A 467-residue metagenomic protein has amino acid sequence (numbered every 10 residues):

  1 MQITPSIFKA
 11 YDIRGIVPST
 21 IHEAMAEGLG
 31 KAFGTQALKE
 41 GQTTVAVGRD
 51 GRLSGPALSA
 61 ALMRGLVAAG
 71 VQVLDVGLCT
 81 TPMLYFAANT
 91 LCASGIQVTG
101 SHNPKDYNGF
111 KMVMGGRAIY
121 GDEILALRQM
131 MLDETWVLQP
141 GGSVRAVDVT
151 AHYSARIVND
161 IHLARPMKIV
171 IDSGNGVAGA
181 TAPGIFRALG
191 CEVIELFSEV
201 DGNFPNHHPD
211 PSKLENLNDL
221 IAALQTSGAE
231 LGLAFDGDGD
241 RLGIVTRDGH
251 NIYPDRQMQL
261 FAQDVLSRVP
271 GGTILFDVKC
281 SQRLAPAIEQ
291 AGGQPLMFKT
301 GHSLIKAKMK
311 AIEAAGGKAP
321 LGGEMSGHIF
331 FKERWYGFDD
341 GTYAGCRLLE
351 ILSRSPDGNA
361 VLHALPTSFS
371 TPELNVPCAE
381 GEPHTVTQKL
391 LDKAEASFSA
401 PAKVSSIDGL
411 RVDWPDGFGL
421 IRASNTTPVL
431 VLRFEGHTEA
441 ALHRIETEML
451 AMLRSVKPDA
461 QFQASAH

Functional and structural regions predicted by a protein language model:
M1-R64, A68-A69, S143-I169: An N-terminal, well-structured beta->alpha segment
K39, T44-Y107, A155-R156, G184-V245 (+1 more regions): N-terminal small/polar loop signature for handling phosphorylated ligands or for N-terminal nucleophile
G48-R49, M114, I171-S173, T246 (+1 more regions): Short glycine-centered, acidic/aromatic-flanked micro-motifs in structured strand/loop junctions that mark active-site
V73-P82, N251-P254, F276-D277, M297-K299: Active-site nucleophile and cofactor-binding loops and adjacent substrate-binding regions of central metabolic enzymes
K105-D106, M114-G121, Q129, A164-R165 (+1 more regions): Replace "Mg2+/Mn2+-dependent" with "divalent metal-dependent
N108-S227: Gly/Ser/Thr-enriched, mixed-charge loops and adjacent short helices that form phosphate/oxyanion-binding elements
V269-R433, T438-H467: Phosphate-binding and adjacent anionic-ligand microenvironments
